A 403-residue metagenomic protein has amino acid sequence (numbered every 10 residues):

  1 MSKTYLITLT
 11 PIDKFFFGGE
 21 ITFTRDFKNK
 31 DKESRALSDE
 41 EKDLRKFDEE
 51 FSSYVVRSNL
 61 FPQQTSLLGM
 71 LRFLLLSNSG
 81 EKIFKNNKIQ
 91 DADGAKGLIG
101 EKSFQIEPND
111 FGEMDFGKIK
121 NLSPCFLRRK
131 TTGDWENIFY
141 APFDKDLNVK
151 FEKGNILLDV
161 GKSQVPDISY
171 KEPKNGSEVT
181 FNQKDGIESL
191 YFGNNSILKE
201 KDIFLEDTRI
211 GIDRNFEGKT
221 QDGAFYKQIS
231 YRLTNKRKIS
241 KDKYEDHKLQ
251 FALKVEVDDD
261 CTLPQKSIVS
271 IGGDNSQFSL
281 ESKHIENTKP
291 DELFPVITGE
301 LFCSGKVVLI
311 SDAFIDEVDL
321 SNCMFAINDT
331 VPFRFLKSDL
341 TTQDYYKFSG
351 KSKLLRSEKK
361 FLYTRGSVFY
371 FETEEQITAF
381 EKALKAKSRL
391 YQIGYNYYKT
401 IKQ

Functional and structural regions predicted by a protein language model:
M1-Q403: Conserved active-site/ligand-binding neighborhood in enzyme cores
